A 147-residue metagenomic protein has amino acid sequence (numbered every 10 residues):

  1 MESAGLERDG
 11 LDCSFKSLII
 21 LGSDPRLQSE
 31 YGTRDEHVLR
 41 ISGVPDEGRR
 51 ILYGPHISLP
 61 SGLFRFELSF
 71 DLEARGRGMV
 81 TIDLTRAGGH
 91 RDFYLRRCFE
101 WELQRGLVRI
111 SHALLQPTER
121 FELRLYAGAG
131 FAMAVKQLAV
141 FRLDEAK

Functional and structural regions predicted by a protein language model:
E2-S61, D71-T81, T85-H90, G130-K147: Glycan-recognition and processing domains
G32, V38, R65, Y94-L95 (+1 more regions): Compositionally biased, intrinsically disordered low-complexity regions enriched in proline and serine
E36-V38, L63, R105-L107, R120: A generic structural signal for beta-strand entry/edge sites
S58-E67, P117-R120: Extended extracellular/luminal ectodomain segments enriched in beta-structured repeat modules
R65-S69, T81, R109, E122-R124 (+1 more regions): Beta-strand secondary-structure signal
G89-T118: Extracellular carbohydrate recognition and processing domains and analogous Trp-centered ligand-binding platforms
L123-F131: Short beta-strand-plus-loop segments that form exposed binding edges in beta-rich domains
